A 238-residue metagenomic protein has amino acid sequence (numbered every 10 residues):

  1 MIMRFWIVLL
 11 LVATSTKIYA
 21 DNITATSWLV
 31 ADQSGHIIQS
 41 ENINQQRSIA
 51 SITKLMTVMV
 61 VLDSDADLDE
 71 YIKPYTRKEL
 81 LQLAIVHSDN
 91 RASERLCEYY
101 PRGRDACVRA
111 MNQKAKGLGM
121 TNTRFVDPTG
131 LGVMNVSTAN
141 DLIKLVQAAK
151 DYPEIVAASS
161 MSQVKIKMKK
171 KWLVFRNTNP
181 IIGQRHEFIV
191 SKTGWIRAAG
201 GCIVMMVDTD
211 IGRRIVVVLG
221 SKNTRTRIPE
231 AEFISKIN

Functional and structural regions predicted by a protein language model:
F5-T14: Sec-dependent N-terminal signal peptides
T16-A20: Sec/Tat signal peptide C-region and signal peptidase I cleavage site
D21-S27, A31, R102-N238: Penicillin-recognizing serine hydrolase domain
W28, S34-H36, Q46-D69, L142: Active-site SXXK
H36, D63-Y75, P153-M161: Short, well-structured active-site flanking segments
N42-R47, L131-G132: A short glycine/serine-rich beta->alpha loop
D69-R104, L173-V190: Conserved catalytic neighborhood of penicillin-recognizing serine enzymes
